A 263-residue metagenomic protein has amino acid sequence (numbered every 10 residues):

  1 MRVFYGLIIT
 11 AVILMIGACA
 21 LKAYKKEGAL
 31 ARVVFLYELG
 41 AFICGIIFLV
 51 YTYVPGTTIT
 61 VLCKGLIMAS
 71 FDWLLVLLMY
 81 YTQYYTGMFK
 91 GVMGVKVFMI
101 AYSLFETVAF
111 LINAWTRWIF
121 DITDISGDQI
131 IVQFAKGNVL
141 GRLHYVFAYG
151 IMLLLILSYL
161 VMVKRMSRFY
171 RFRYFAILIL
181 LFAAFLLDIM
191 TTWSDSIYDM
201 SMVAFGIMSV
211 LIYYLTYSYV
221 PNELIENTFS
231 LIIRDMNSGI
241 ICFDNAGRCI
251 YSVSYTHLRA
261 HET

Functional and structural regions predicted by a protein language model:
M1-I13, E27-A114, R142-Y149, D199-G206: Individual alpha-helical transmembrane segments in multi-pass integral membrane proteins
C19-K26, Q83-G87, Y159-M166, T216-Y219: Structural signal for the C-terminal ends of transmembrane alpha-helices and the immediately following loop
A23-I47, V95-A101, A135-T192: Alpha-helical transmembrane segments of multi-pass integral membrane proteins
I112-I125: Membrane-helix interface motif
D124-V139: Juxtamembrane membrane-water interface segments that cap and precede transmembrane helices
V163-L231: Interfacial "cap-and-anchor" motif at the non-cytosolic start of specific transmembrane alpha-helices
Y219-Y251: Sensory modules in modular signal-transduction proteins
T256-T263: Conserved small/polar residues in nucleotide/adenosyl-binding loops
